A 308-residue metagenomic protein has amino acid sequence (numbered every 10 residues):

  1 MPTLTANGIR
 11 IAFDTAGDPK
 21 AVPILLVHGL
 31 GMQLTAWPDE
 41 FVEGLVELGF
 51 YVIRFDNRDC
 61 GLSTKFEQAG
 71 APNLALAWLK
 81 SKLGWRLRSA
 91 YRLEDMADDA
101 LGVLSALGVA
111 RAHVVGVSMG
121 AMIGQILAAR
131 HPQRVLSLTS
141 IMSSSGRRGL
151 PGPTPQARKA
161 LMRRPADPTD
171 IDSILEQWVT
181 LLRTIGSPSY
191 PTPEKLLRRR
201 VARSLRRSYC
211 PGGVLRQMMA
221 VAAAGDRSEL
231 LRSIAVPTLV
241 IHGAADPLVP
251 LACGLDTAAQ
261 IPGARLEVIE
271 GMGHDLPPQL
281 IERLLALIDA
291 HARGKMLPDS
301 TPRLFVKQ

Functional and structural regions predicted by a protein language model:
I9-L83: Conserved HGGG/HGGXW glycine-rich cap/lid loop of the alpha/beta-hydrolase fold
L87, E94-A112: Conserved acidic catalytic loop of the alpha/beta-hydrolase fold
L138-P168: Flexible "cap/lid" loop of the alpha/beta hydrolase fold
R164-D167, G213-L230: Active-site nucleophile elbow and catalytic-triad environment of alpha/beta-hydrolase enzymes
D172-L215: Conserved alpha/beta-hydrolase catalytic His-Asp/Glu region
I234, V240-H242: Short beta-strand/loop motif that positions the catalytic acidic residue of the alpha/beta-hydrolase fold
A245-V249: Acidic catalytic loop of the alpha/beta-hydrolase fold
A264-Q308: Catalytic active-site module of serine/aspartate enzymes centered on a nucleophile-bearing elbow/loop
